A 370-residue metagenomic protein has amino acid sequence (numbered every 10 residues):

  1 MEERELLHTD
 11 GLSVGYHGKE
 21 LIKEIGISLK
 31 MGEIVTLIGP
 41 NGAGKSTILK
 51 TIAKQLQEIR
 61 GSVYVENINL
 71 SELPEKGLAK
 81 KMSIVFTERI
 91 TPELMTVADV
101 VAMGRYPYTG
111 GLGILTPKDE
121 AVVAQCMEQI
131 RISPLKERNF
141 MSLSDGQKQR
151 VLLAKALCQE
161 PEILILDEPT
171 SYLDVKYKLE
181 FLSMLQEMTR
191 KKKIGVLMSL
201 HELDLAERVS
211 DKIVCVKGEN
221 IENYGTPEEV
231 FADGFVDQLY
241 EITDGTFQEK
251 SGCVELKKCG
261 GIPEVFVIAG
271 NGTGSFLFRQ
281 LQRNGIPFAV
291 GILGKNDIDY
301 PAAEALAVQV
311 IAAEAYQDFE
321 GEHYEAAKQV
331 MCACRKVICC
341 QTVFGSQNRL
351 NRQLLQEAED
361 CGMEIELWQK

Functional and structural regions predicted by a protein language model:
I38-P40: The feature captures the beta-strand-to-loop junction immediately N-terminal to the Walker
A53: Helix-to-loop junction immediately C-terminal to a conserved catalytic motif
G61-N69, L78: Conserved ABC transporter NBD signature motif
A102, P117-L135: Conserved ABC ATPase "signature" region
E160: Conserved catalytic motifs of ABC-family nucleotide-binding domains
L164-E168: Catalytic Walker B motif of ABC-type/P-loop ATPase nucleotide-binding domains
E241-E322, C339-R352, E364-K370: ABC ATPase nucleotide-binding domains
